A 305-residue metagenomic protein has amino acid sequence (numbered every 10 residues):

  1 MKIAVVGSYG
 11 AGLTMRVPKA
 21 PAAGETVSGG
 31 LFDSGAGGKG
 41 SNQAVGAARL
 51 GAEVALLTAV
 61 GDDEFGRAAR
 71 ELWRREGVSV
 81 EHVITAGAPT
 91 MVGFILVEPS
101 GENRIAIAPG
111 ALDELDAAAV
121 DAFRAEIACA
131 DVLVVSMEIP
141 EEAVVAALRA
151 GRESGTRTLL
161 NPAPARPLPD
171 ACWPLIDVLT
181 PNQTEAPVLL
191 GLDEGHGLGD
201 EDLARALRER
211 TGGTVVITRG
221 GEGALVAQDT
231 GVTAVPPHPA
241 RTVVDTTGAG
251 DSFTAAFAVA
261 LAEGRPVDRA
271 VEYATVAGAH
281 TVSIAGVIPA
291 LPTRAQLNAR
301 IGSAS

Functional and structural regions predicted by a protein language model:
M1-A59, E64-A68, R74-R75: Glycine-rich phosphate/adenosyl-contacting loop at the front of the ribokinase-like
M1-Y9, E71-T85, I95-T233, G302: Ribokinase/PfkB-type carbohydrate-kinase core domain
A20-G29, T180-N182, T233-P237: Short glycine/proline- and charge-enriched loop/turn segments that cap or connect secondary-structure elements
V27, L31-N42, E64, T85-P89 (+8 more regions): Residues at secondary-structure transition points
L31, L57-D62, E81-T90, N161-A163 (+2 more regions): Beta-strand->loop->alpha-helix junctions that form or flank phosphate-binding loops in nucleotide-handling enzymes
A47, N182, G250: Short, conserved phosphate/pyrophosphate- and ester-handling motifs at nucleotide-, phospho-/glycolipid
P167, G197-S305: Conserved phosphate-binding/catalytic region of the ribokinase-like
